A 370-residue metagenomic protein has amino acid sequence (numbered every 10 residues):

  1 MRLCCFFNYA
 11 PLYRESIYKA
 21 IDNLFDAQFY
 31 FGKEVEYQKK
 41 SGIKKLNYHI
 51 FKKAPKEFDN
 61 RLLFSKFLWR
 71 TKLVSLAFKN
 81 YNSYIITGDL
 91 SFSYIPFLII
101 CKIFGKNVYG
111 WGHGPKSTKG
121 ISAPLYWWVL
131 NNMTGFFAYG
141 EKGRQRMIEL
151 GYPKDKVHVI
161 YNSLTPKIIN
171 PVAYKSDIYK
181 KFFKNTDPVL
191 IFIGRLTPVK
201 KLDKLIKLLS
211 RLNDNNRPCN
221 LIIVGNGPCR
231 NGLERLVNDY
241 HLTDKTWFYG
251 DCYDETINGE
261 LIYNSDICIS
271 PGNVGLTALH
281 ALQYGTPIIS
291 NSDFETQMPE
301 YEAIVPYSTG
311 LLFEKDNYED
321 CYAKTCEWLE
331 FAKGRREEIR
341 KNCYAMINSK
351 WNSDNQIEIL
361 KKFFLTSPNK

Functional and structural regions predicted by a protein language model:
F92, K106-P124, N132-G135: A short, histidine- and acid-enriched strand-loop-helix "catalytic/donor-clamping" loop that lines the nucleotide-sugar
N132-K175, N185, T246: Donor nucleotide-sugar binding/catalytic pocket of nucleotide-sugar-dependent glycosyltransferases
K181-K200, L205-L209: Conserved donor-binding/catalytic core segment of Leloir-type glycosyltransferases
V224, N231-C252: Nucleotide-activated donor-binding/catalytic signature segment of Leloir-type glycosyltransferases, i.e., the conserved
L242-K245, D320, E327, G334-S349: A short, well-ordered alpha-helix in the C-terminal region of glycosyltransferases
E260-N273, T286-P287: Acidic donor-binding loop of glycosyltransferase active sites
P287-T296, L311: Short hydrophobic beta-strand element within catalytic cores of glycosyltransferases and related nucleotide-activated
M298-E327, G334: Change "using UDP/GDP/dTDP sugars" to "using nucleotide sugars
